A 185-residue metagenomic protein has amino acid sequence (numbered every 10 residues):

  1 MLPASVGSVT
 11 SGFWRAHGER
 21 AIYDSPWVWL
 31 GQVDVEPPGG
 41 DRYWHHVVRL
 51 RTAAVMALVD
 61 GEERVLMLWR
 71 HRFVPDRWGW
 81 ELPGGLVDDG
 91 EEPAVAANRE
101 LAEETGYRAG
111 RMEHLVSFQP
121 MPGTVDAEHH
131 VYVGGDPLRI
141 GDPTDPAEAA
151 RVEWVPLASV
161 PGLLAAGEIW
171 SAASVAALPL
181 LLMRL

Functional and structural regions predicted by a protein language model:
L2-F13, V48-R99, E103, P137 (+1 more regions): Conserved Nudix-box catalytic region and its N-terminal flanking loop in Nudix hydrolases and closely related
H17-V55, G61: Acidic, metal-coordinating catalytic segment for phosphate/diphosphate chemistry, firing primarily on the Nudix
W29-V33, W78, E128-Y132: Short beta-strand micro-motifs in enzyme catalytic cores
P38-G39, D60-E62, H71, G135-R139 (+2 more regions): Short loop segments at secondary-structure junctions
Y43, T52-V55, G85-A176: Unchanged
V175-L185: Short, amphipathic C-terminal "tail helix"
